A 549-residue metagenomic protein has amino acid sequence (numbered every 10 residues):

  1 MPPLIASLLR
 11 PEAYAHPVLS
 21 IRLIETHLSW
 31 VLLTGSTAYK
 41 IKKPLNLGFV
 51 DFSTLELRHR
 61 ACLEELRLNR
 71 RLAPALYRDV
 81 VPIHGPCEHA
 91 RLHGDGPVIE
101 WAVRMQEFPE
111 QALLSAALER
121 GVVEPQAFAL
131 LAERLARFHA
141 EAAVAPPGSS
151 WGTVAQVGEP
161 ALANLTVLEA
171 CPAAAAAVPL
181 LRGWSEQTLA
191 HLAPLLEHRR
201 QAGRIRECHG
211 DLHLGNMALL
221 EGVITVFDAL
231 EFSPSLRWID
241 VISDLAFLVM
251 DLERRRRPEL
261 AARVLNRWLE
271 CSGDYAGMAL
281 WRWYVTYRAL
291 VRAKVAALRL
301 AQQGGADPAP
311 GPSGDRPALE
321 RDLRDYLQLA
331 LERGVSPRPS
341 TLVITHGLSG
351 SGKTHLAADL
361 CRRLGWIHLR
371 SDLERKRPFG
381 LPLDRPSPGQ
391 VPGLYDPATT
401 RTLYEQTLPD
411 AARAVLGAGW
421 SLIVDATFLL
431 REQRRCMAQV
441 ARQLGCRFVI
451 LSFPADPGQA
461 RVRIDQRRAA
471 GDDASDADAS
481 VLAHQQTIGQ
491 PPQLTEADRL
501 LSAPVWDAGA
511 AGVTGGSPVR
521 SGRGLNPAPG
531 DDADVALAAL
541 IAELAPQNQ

Functional and structural regions predicted by a protein language model:
L4-H209, L214-Y287, V291: Conserved ATP-binding subdomain of kinase catalytic cores across diverse folds
E159, E259-G334: Helix-rich C-terminal or lid/interface subdomains of diverse kinases
K353: Conserved lysine of the Walker
L356: Hydrophobic positions on the alpha1 helix immediately C-terminal to the Walker A/P-loop
C361-A418: Conserved substrate/cofactor phosphate-moiety recognition/catalytic segment in nucleotide-dependent phosphotransferases
G380, P388-A398, Q443-P492, P527-A528: A glycine- and Lys/Arg-enriched "phosphate-lid" helix/loop adjacent to the NTP-binding pocket of small-molecule kinases
Y395-F448: Glycine-rich phosphate-binding loop used to anchor ATP phosphates in small-molecule kinases, encompassing both
Q466-G516, R520-Q549: Small-molecule kinase domains that catalyze NTP-dependent phosphoryl transfer to phosphate-bearing small molecules
